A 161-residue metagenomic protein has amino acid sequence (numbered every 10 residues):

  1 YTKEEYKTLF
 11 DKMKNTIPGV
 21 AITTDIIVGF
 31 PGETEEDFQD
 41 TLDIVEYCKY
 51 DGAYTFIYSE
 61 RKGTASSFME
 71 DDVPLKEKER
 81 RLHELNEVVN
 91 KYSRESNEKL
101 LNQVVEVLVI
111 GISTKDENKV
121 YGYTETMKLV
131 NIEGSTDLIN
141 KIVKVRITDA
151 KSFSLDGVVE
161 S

Functional and structural regions predicted by a protein language model:
Y1-G52, E60-E77: Conserved non-cysteine loop/helix-boundary elements of the Radical SAM core domain that shape
F68-S161: Terminal RNA-binding accessory module
